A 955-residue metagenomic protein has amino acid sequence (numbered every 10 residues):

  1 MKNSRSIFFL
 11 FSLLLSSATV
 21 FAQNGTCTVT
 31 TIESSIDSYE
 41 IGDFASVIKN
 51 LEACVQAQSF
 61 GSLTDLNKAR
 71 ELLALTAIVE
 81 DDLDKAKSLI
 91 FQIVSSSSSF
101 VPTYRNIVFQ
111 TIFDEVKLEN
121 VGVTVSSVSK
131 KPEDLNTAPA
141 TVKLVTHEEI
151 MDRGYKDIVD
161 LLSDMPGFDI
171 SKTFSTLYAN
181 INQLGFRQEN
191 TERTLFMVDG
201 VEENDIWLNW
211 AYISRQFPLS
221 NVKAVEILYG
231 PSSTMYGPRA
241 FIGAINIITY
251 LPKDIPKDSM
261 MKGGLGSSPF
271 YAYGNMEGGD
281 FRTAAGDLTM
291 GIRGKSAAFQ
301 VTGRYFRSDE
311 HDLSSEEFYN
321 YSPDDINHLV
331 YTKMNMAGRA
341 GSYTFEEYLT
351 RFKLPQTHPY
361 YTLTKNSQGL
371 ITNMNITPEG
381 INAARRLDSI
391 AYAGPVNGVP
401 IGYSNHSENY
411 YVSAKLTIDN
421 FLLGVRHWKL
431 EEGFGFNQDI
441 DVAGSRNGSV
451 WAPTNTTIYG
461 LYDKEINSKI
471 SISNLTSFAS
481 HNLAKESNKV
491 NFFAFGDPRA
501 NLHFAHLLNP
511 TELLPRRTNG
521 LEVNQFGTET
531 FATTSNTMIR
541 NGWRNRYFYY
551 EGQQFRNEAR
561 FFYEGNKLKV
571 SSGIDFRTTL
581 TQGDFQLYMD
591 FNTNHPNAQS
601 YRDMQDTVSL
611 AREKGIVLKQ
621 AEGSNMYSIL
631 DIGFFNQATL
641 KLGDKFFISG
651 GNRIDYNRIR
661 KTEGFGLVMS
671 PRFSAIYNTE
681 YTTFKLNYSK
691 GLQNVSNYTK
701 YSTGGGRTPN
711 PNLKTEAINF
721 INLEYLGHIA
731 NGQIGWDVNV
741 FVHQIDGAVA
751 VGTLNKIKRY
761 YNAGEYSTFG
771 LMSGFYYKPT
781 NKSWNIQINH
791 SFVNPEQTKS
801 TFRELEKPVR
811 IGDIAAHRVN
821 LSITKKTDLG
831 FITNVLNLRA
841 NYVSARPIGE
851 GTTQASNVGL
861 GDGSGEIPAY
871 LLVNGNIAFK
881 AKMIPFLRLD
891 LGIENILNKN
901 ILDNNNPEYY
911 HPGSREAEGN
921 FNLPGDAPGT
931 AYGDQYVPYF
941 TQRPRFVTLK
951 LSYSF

Functional and structural regions predicted by a protein language model:
E80, G291-R293, A297, T302-F306 (+9 more regions): Conserved C-terminal beta-signal and adjacent last beta-strands/turns of outer-membrane beta-barrel proteins
D134, V159-D205: Extracytoplasmic beta-strand/coil segments of soluble accessory domains associated with Gram-negative outer-membrane
V201-P231, I242: Short acidic/polar hinge/loop motifs at secondary-structure boundaries that mediate gating or recognition
I206, N221-K223, T234-N246, L251-H328 (+5 more regions): Outer-membrane beta-barrel translocator/receptor signature
K262-S268, W451-E465, G623-I629, K690-I745 (+4 more regions): Outer-membrane beta-barrel signature, preferentially recognizing the C-terminal barrel domain of Gram-negative
K415-E431, P453-T662, N678, V740 (+1 more regions): Face-selective signature of the C-terminal outer-membrane beta-barrel domain
K641-F647, G735, N739-Q744, Y761-G851: Gram-negative outer-membrane beta-barrel transporters
R658, E663, Y677-N722, V740-Y760 (+3 more regions): Surface-exposed extracellular loop regions of Gram-negative outer-membrane beta-barrel proteins, predominantly
